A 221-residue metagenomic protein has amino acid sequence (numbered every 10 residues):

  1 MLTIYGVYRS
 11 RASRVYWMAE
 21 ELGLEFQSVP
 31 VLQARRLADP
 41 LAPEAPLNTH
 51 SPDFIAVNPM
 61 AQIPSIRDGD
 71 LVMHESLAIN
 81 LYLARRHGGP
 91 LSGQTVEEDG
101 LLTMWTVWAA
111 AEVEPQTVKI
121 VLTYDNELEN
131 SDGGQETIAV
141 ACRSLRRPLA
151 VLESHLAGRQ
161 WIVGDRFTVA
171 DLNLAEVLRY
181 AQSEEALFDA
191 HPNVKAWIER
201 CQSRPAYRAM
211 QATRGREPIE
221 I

Functional and structural regions predicted by a protein language model:
M1-E136: GST-like domain detector, emphasizing the conserved glutathione-binding G-site in the N-terminal thioredoxin-like
M1-T3, S154, P218-I221: Basic/polar N-terminal segments that are highly enriched at the extreme N-terminus, encompassing both cleavable
A19, I66, I79, L102 (+3 more regions): Residue-level signal for nonpolar/aromatic packing positions in well-ordered secondary structure
V31-L32, V194, R214-G215: Residue-level "edge-of-site" marker
Q33-A34, F167, R216-E217: Positions that flank functional sites
L37-D39, R200, E220-I221: Short Asp/Glu-rich motifs
G93, E97, W105-S203: GST-like fold's C-terminal all-alpha helical module
Y207-I221: Terminal-tail/helix-coil boundary detector
